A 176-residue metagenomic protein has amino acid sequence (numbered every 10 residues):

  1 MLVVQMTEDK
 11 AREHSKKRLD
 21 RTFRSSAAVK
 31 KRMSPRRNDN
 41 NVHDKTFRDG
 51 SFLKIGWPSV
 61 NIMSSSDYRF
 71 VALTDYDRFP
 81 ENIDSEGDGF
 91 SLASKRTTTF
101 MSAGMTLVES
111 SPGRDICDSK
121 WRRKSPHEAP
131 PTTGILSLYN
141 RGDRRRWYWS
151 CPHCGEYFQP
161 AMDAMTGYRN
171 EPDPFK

Functional and structural regions predicted by a protein language model:
M1-K176: Phosphate/NTP-binding elements of NTP-utilizing enzymes
